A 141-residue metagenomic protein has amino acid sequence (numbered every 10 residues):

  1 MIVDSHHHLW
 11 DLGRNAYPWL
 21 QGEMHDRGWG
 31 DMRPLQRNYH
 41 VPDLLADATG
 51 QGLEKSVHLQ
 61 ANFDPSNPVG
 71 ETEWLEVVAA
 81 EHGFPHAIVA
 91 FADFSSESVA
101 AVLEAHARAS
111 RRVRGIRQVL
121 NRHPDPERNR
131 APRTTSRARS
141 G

Functional and structural regions predicted by a protein language model:
M1-G141: Helix-coil boundary/capping segments in enzymes
